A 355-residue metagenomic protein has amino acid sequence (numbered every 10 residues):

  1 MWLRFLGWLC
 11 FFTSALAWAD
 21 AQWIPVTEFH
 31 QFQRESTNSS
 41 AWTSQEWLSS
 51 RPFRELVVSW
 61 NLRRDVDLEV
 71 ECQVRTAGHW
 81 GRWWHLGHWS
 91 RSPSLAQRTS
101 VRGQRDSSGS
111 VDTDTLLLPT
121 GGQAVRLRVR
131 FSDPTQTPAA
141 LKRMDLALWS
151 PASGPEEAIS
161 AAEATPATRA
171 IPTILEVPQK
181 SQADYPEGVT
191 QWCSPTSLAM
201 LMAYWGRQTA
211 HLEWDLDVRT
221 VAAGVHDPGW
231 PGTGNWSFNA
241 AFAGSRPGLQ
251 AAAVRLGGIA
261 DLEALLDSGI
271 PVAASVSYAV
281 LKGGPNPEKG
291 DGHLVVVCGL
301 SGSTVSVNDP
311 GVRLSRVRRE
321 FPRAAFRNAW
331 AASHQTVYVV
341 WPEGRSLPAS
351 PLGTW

Functional and structural regions predicted by a protein language model:
R4-A15: Bacterial N-terminal signal peptides
A17-A41: Glycan-recognition and processing domains
Q22-F29, L48-R51, A77-W83, H88-P93 (+3 more regions): Noncatalytic regulatory segments and standalone regulatory/sensor domains
S36-P52: Short beta-strands within extracellular/lumenal beta-sheet-rich domains
R51-R64, Y278: A short beta-strand element within beta-rich, extracytoplasmic domains of secreted/secretory-pathway proteins
T99-T113: Aromatic sugar-binding surface patches on proteins that engage polysaccharides or sugar-phosphate polymers
R130-W236, Y278, P285, T354: Active-site-adjacent structural segments surrounding the nucleophilic cysteine of cysteine proteases and isopeptidases
L212-W355: Conserved active-site-adjacent core of cysteine acyl-enzyme catalytic domains
